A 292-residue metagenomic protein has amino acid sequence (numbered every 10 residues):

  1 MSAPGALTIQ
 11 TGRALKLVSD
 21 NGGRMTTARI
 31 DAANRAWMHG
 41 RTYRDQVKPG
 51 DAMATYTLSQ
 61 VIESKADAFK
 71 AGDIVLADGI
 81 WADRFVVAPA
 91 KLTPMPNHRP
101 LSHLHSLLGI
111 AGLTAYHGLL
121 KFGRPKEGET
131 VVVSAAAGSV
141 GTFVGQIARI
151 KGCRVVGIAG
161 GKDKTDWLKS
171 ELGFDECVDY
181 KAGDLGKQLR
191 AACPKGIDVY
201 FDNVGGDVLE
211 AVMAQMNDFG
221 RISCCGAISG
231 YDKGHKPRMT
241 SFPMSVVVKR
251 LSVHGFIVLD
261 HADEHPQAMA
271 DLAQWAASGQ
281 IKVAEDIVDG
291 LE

Functional and structural regions predicted by a protein language model:
M1-Q10, A262-E292: C-terminal hydrophobic helical "lid"/dimerization subdomain of Rossmann-like NAD(P)H-dependent oxidoreductases
S2-A6, K16-T26, K48, A52: A short N-terminal beta-strand-loop micro-motif at the entrance of redox/enzyme domains
R24-I30, M38-I80: Glycine-rich beta-strand-centered segment in the early N-terminal region that forms part of a ligand/cofactor-binding
M53-Q60, A71-A135, C177, Q280: NAD(P)H dinucleotide-binding glycine-rich loop of Rossmann-like/cofactor-binding domains, especially the beta1-alpha1
A82-D83, G160-W167, P237-P243: Short, glycine/polar-rich helix-capping loops at beta-to-alpha or helix-loop-helix junctions that flank or form
S106-G183: Mid-domain Rossmann-like dinucleotide-binding core that forms the NAD(H)/NADP(H) cofactor-binding site
K169, D207-I281: Glycine-rich phosphate-binding loop and adjacent beta-alpha segment of Rossmann(oid) nucleotide-cofactor-binding
D184-K195: Short amphipathic alpha-helix with an adjacent loop that forms part of the alpha/beta core around
